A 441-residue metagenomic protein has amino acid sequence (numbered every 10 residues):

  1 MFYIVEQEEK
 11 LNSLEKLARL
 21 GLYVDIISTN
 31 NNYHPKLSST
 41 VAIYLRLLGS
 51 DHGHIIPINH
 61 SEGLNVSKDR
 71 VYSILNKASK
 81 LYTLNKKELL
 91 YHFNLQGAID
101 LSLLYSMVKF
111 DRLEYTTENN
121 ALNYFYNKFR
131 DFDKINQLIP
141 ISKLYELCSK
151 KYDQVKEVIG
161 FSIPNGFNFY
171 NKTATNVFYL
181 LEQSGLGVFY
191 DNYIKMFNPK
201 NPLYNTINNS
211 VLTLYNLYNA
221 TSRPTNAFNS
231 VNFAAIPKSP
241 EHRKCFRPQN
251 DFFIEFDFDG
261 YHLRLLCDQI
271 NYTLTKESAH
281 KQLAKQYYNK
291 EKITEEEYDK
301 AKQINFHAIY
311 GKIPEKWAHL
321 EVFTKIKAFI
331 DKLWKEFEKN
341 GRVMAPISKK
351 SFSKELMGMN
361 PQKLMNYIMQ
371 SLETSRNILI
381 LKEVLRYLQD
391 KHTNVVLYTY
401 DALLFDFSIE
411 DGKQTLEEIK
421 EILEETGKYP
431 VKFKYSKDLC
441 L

Functional and structural regions predicted by a protein language model:
M1-N119: Conserved RNase H-like, two-metal-ion catalytic cores of nucleic-acid enzymes
F2-Y3, R19, S28-T40, Y44-V66 (+4 more regions): Acidic, glycine-rich two-metal-ion catalytic cores of nucleic acid-processing enzymes
K87-L90, D259-H262, D438: Conserved nucleotide-binding/hydrolysis micro-motifs of P-loop NTPases
F93, L101-N198, I270-T275, K325-L333: Mixed-charge, glycine-rich, non-catalytic linkers/tails in nucleic-acid processing enzymes
A98-L101, R247-H262, Q303-E321: Conserved catalytic palm subdomain of right-hand nucleotidyl-transferase polymerases, strongest for RNA-directed enzymes
L101-L104, I141, Y170-A174, D259-H262 (+5 more regions): Short runs of predominantly hydrophobic/aromatic residues within well-ordered alpha helices that form helix-helix
I135-K143, F161-K172, E255, D259 (+2 more regions): Structural motif
N176-Y179, K285-Y398, G427-V431, Y435-L441: Conserved catalytic core of nucleic-acid polymerases
